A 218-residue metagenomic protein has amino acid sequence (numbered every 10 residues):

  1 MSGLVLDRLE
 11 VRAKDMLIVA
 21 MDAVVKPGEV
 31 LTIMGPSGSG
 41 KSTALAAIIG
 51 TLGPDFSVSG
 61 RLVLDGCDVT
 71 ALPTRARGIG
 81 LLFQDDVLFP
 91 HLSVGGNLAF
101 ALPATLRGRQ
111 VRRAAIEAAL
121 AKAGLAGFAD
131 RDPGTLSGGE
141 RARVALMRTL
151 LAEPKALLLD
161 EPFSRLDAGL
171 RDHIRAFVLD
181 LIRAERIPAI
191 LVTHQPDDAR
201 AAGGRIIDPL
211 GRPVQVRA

Functional and structural regions predicted by a protein language model:
C67-L81, A104, R109: ABC ATPase NBD coupling module
L92-A101: Short coil-to-helix segment of the ABC ATPase nucleotide-binding domain corresponding to the Q-loop/switch region
Q110-F128, L179-D180: Conserved ABC ATPase "signature" region
D132-L136, E140: Conserved ABC ATPase signature
L146: Hydrophobic anchor residue at the start of the ABC signature
L151-K155: A short, proline-enriched helix->beta-strand linker immediately N-terminal to the Walker B motif in ABC-type P-loop
R186-V192: Conserved H-loop
